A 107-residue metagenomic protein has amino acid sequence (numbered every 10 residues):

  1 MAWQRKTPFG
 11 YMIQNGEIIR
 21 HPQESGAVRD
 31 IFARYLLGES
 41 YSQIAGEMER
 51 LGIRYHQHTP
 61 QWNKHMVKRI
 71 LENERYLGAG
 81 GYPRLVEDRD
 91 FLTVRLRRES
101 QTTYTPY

Functional and structural regions predicted by a protein language model:
M1-Y107: Conserved catalytic breakage-reunion loop centered on the nucleophilic residue
